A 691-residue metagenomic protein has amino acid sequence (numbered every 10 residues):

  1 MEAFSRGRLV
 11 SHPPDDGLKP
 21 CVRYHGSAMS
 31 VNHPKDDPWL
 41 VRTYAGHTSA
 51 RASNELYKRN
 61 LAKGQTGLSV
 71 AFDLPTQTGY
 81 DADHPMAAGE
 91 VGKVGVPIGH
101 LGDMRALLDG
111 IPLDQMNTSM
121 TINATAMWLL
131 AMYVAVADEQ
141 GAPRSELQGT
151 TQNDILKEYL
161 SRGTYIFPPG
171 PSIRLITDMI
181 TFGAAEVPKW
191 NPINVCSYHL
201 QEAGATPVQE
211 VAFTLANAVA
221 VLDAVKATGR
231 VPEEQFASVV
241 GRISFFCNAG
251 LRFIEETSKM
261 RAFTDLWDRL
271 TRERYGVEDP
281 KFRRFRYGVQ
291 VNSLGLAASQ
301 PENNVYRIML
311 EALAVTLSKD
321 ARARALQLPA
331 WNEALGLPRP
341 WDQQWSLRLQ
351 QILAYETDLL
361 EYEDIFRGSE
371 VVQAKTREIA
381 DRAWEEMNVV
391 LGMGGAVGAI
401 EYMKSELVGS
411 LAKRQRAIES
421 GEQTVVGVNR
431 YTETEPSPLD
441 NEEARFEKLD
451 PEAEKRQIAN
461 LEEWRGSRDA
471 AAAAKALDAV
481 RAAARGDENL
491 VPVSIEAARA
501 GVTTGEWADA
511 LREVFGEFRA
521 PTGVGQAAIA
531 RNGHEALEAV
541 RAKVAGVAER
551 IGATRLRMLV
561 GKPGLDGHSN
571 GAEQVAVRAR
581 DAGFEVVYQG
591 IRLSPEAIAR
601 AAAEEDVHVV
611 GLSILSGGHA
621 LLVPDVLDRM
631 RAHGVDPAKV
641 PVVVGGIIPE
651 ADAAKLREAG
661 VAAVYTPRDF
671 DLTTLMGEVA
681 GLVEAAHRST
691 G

Functional and structural regions predicted by a protein language model:
M1-D103, L107-D114, A137-A142, E385-L391 (+9 more regions): Acidic/polar, glycine-rich intrinsically disordered N-terminal extensions of enzymes
M1-E256, R274-V277, K281-Q290, R322-P329 (+8 more regions): Catalytic alpha/beta active-site cores
G64, H100, G141, W267 (+5 more regions): Conserved, mostly hydrophobic/aromatic
A88-K93, T118, K157-F167, L200-G204 (+11 more regions): Short beta-alpha connecting loops at secondary-structure transitions that line or flank enzyme active sites
G99, I122-T125, G163-G183, T264 (+6 more regions): Phosphate/diphosphate-binding loops
A126, L130, S594-E596, G618-L627 (+1 more regions): Active-site-adjacent beta->alpha loops and helix N-cap segments on the catalytic face of soluble alpha/beta enzymes
R144-L147, W190-P192, T228-V240, T271-F285 (+9 more regions): Flexible, glycine/charged-enriched surface loops at secondary-structure junctions
F236-V239, V277-V291, S299-N332, P338-L359 (+5 more regions): Flexible glycine/proline-rich, aromatic-decorated loop/lid segments
